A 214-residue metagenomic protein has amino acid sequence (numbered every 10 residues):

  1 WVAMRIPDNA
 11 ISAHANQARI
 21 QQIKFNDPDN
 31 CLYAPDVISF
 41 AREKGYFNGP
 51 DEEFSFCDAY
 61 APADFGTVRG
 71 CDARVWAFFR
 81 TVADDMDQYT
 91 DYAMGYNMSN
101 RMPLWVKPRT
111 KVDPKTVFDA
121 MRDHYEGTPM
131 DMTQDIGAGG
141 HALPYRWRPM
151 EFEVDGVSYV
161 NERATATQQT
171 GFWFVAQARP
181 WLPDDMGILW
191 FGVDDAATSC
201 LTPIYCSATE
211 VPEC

Functional and structural regions predicted by a protein language model:
W1-C214: C-terminus-biased signal that marks the final domain/tail of proteins
